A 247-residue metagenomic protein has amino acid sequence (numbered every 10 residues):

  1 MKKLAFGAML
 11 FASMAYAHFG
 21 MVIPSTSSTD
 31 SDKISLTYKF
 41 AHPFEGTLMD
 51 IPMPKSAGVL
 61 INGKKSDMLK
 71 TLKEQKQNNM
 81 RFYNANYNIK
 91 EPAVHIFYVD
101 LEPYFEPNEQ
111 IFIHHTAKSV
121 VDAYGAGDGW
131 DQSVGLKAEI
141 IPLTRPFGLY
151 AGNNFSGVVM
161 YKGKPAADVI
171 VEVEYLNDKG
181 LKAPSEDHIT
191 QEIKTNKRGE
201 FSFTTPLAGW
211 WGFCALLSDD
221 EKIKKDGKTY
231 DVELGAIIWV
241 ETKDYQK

Functional and structural regions predicted by a protein language model:
L4-M14: Sec-dependent N-terminal signal peptides
A17-N79: Start-of-domain marker
H18-S35, E109-F155, M160-V169, Y175-K179 (+1 more regions): Beta-strand-rich domain onsets/edges
K33, P92-I96, A208-W210: Extracellular Ig-like/FN3 beta-sandwich strand-entry sites
E45, E102-E109, D219-K225: Short acidic/polar inter-strand loop motif in beta-rich domains
I61-I111: Mid-chain, structured segments of secreted extracytoplasmic proteins
N84-Y87, R198-T204: Short, surface-exposed beta-strand/beta-hairpin micro-motifs centered on an aromatic residue
A183-R198: Short, acidic Ser/Thr/Gly-rich low-complexity loop/linker segments typical of extracellular and cell-surface proteins
